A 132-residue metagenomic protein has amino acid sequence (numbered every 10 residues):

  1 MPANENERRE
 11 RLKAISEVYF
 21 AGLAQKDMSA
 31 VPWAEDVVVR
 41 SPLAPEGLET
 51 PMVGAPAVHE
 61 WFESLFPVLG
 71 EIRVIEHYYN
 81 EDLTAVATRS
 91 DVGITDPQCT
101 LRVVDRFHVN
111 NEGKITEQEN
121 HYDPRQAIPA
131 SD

Functional and structural regions predicted by a protein language model:
M1-M28, E35, A130-D132: Short, low-complexity N-terminal intrinsically disordered segments enriched in polar/charged residues
P2-E7, H59-D132: A beta-strand edge to alpha-helix "cap/lid" segment located at domain peripheries
E7, T50-V53: Alpha-helix N-cap and loop-to-helix initiation/capping positions
K13, E17, P56-H59, E63: Generic alpha-helical structural signal
K26-M28, A55, E112: Residues at or immediately preceding the N-termini of alpha-helices
S29-A30, Y78: Short secondary-structure boundary/capping segments
D36-P51: A short gly/proline-enriched turn/hairpin at secondary-structure junctions
